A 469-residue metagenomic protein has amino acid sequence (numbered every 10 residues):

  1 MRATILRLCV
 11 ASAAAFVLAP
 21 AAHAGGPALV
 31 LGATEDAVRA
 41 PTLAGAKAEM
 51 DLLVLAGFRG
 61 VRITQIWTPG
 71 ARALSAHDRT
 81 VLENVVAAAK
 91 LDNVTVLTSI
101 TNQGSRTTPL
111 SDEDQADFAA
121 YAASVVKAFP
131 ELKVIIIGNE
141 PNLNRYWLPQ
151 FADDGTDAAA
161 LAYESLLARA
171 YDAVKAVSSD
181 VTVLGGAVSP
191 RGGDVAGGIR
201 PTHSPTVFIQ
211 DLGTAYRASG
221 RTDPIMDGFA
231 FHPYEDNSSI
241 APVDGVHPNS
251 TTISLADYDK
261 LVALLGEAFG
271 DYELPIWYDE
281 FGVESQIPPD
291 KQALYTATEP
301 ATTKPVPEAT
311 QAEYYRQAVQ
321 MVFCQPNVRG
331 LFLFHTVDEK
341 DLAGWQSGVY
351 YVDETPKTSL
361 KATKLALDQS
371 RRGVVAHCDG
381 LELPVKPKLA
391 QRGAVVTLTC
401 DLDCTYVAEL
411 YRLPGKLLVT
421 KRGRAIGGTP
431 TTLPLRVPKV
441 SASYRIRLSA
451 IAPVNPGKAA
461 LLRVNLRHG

Functional and structural regions predicted by a protein language model:
A24-T64: Boundary/entry segment of secreted carbohydrate-active catalytic domains
R39-V54, D114-V125, S204-A218, A312-M321: Short, acidic/polar
A44, A73, P141, R145-Y146 (+2 more regions): Aromatic-rich peripheral "rim/lid" segments of glycoside hydrolase catalytic domains that contact and position glycan
L52-I199, D236, E339: Substrate-binding cleft and catalytic face of glycoside hydrolase catalytic domains, especially the flexible beta-alpha
S99, D114-A119, D157-P305: Noncatalytic carbohydrate-binding groove/subsite architecture in carbohydrate-active enzymes
A394-L402, L435: Aromatic/hydrophobic beta-strand junction motif of beta-rich domains
D401-T405, S441: Short proline/glycine-enriched turn/loop motifs at strand-loop junctions of beta-rich domains
R436-A442: Surface-exposed, short loops/turns at beta-strand junctions within beta-sandwich domains
